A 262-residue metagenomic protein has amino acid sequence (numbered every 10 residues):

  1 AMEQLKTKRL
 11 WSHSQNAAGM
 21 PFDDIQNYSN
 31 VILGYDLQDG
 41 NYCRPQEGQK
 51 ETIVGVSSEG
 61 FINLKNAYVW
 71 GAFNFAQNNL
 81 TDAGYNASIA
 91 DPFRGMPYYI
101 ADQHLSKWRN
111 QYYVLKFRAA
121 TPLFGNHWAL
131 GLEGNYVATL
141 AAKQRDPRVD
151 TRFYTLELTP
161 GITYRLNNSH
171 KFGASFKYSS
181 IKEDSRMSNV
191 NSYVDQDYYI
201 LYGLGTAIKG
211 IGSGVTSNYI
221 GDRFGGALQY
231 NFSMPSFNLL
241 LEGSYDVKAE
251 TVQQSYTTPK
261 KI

Functional and structural regions predicted by a protein language model:
A1-A83: N-terminal, post-signal peptide beta-strand-biased segments of exported outer-membrane/organellar beta-barrel and other
I25-S29, K65-G71, N126-L130, N168-F172 (+1 more regions): Outer-envelope beta-barrel architecture signal
S29-L37, G71-N79, L132-A138, A174-S180 (+1 more regions): Transmembrane beta-barrel strands of outer-membrane/channel proteins
Q38-I53, H104-W108, L140-F153, V215-Y219: Outer-membrane beta-barrel proteins
N41-Q46, D82-S88, A141-V149, S185-N191 (+1 more regions): Outer-membrane beta-barrel translocator domains and adjoining extracellular loop/strand segments of Gram-negative
K50-V56, R109-L115, R152-L156, I220-G226 (+1 more regions): Residues that define the transmembrane beta-barrel architecture of outer-membrane proteins
V56-I62, L115-T121, L158-Y164, G226-F232 (+1 more regions): Residues on the lipid-exposed face of transmembrane beta-strands in outer-membrane beta-barrel proteins
G212-I262: Long, internal scaffold/assembly segments composed of regular secondary structure
